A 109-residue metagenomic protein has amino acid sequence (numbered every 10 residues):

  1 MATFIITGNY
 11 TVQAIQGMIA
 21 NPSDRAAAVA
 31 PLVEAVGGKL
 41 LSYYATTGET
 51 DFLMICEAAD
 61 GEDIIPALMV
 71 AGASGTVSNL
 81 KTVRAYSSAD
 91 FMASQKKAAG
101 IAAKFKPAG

Functional and structural regions predicted by a protein language model:
M1-G109: A compositional/biophysical signature of low hydrophobicity enriched in polar/charged and small residues
